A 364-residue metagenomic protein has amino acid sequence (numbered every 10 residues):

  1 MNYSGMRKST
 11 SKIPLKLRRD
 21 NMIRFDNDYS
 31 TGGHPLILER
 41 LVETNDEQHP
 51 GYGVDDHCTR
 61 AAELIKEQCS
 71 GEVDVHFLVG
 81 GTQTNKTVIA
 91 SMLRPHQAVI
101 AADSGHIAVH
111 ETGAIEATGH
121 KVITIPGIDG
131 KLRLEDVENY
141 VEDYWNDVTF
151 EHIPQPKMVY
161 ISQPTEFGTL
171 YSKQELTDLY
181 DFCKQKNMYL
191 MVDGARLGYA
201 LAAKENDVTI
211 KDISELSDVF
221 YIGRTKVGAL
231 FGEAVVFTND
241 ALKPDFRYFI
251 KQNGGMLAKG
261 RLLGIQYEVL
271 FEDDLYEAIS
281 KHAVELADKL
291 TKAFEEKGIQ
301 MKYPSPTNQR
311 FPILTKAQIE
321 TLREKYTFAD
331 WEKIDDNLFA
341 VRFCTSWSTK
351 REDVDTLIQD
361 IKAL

Functional and structural regions predicted by a protein language model:
R7, K12-G51, Q68-G71, F343: N-terminal "arm"/small-domain region of PLP-dependent enzymes with the aminotransferase-like
H34-G81, D103-A108, A114: Conserved N-terminal alpha-helix of the aminotransferase class I/II PLP-enzyme fold
S91-V109, E138: Conserved PLP-anchoring active-site segment centered on the Schiff-base-forming lysine
P95-H96, D288-K362: Conserved C-terminal alpha-helix-loop-beta "cap" of PLP-dependent enzymes that closes/shapes the active-site mouth
G119-K157, I161-P164, Y171-D178: PLP-dependent aminotransferase-class I/II
Q155-P156, S162, L170, V208-P306: Active-site C-terminal subdomain of aminotransferase-like
Y171-A203: Catalytic PLP-binding core of fold-type I/II PLP enzymes
